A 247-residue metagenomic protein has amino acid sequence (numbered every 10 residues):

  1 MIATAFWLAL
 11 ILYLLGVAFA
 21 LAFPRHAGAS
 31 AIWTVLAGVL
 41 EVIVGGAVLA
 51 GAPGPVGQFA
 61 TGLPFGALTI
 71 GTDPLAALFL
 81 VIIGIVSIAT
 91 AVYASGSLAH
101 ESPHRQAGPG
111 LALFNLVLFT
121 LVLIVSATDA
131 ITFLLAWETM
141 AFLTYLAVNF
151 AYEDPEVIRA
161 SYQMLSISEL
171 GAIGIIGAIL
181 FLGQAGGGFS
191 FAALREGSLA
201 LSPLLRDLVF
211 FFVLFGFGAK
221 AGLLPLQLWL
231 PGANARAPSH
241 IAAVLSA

Functional and structural regions predicted by a protein language model:
M1-L12, P74-I85, A130-L143, L204-A219: Structural signature of hydrophobic alpha-helical transmembrane segments
M1-L8, L15-A112, A185-S198: Transmembrane helix-loop-helix hairpins at membrane boundaries of multipass inner-membrane proteins
F6, A31-T34, L80, L111-F114 (+4 more regions): Hydrophobic/aromatic positions within or immediately flanking transmembrane alpha-helices of multi-pass small-molecule
I11, V39, G71-T72, A127 (+6 more regions): Alpha-helical architecture
Y13, G38-E41, G84-S87, V117-L121 (+3 more regions): Residue-level recognition of pore/gate-forming positions within transmembrane alpha-helices of multi-pass
F19, T90-S97, T139-A151, L170 (+2 more regions): Juxtamembrane interface elements at the cytosolic ends of transmembrane helices in multi-pass membrane proteins
A27, P109-L201, A219, S239: Alpha-helical multi-pass transmembrane bundles of energy-transducing inner-membrane proteins
G96, Q106-P109, A160, M164 (+1 more regions): Short helix-boundary/re-entrant hairpin motifs in multi-pass inner-membrane proteins
